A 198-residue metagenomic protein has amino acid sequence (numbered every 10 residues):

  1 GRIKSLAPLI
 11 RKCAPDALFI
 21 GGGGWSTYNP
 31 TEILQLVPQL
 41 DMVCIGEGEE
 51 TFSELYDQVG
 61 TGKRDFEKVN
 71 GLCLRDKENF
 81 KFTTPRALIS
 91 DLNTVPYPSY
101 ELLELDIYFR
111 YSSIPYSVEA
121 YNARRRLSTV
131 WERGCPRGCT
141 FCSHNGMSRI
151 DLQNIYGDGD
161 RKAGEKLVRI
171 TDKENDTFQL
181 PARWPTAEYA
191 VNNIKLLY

Functional and structural regions predicted by a protein language model:
G1-D91: Glycine-rich beta-alpha loop elements in corrinoid/cobalamin-binding modules across cobalamin-dependent enzymes
N93-T94, P98-Y198: Radical SAM [4Fe-4S] cluster-binding motif and immediate context
